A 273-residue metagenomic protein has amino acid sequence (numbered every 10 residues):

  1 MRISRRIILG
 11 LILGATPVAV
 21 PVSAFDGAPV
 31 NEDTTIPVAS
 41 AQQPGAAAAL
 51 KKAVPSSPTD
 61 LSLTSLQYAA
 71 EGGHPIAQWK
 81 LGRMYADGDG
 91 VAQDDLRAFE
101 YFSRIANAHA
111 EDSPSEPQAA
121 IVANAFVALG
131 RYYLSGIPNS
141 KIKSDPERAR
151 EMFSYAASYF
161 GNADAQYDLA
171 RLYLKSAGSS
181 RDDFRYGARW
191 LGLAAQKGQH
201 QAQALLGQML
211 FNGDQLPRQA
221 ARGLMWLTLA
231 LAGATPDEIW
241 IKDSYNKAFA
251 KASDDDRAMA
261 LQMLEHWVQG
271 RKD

Functional and structural regions predicted by a protein language model:
P21-R83: N-terminal leader/linker segments that initiate helical-solenoid repeat arrays
P58-L61, A92-E100, K141-M152, S180-W190 (+1 more regions): Structural signature of tandem alpha-helical TPR/SEL1-like repeats, specifically the intra-repeat loop/turn
Y68-E71, I105-A123, P138, Y155-F160: Flexible helix-coil transition and linker loops at the boundaries of alpha-helical arrays
G73, I121, D145, G161 (+5 more regions): Structural signature of alpha-solenoid helical repeat junctions
P75-A77, S113, A123-N124, A163-A165 (+2 more regions): Helix-start (N-cap) detector for alpha-helical repeat units in TPR-like alpha-solenoids, especially tetratricopeptide
K80-D87, I105, L129-I137, Y167-S176 (+3 more regions): Hydrophobic face of amphipathic alpha-helices that form TPR/SEL1-like repeat modules and related alpha-solenoid
F99-N107, P217-D237, Q262-V268: TPR/TPR-like (Sel1-like) alpha-helical repeat modules
D237-D273: Terminal, low-structured helical/coil segments at or just beyond the last alpha-helical repeat
